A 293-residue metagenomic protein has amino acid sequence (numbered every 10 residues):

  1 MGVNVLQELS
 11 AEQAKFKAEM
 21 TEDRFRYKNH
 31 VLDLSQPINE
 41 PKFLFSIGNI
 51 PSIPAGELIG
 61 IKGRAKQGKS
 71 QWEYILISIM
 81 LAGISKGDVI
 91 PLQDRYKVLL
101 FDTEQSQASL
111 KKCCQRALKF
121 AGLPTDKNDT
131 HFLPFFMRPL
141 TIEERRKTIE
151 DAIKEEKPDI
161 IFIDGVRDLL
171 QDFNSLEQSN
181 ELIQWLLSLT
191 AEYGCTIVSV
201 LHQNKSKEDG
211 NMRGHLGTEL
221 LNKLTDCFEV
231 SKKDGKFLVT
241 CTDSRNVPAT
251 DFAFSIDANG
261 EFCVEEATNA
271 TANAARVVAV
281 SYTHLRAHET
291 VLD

Functional and structural regions predicted by a protein language model:
M1-T21: Short, small/acidic-rich helices and loops at N termini and domain boundaries of DNA replication/processing enzymes
F16-A117: The Walker A/P-loop phosphate-binding site
G60-I61, K66, S70-Q71, Q93 (+1 more regions): Phosphate-binding/switch region of NTP-binding enzymes
Y74, S78, E150-I153, L187: A structural alpha-helix within SAM-dependent methyltransferase catalytic domains
L92-E177, E181, K232: Conserved inter-motif catalytic segment of the P-loop NTP-binding fold
E266-S281: Short alpha-helical segments that sit at the start of domains
H284-D293: Single conserved hydrophobic/aromatic residue that forms the stacking wall/gate of nucleotide- or nucleobase-binding
